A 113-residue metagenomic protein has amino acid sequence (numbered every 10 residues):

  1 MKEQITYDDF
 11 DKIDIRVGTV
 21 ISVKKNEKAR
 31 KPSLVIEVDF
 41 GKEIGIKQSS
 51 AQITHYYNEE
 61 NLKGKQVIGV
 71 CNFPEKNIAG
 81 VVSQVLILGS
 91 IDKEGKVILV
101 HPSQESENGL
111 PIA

Functional and structural regions predicted by a protein language model:
M1-A113: Phosphate-backbone binding interfaces of nucleic-acid-interacting proteins
